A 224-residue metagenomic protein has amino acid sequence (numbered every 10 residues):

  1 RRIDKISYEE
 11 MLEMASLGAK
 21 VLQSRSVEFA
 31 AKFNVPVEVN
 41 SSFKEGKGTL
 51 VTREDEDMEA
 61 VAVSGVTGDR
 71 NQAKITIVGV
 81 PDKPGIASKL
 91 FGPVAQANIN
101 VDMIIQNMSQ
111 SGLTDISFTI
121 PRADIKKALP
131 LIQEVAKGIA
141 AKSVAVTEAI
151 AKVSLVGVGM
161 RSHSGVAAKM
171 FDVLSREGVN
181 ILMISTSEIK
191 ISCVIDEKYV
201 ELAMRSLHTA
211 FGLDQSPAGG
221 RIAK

Functional and structural regions predicted by a protein language model:
R1-K224: C-terminal catalytic "cap/lid" subdomain
